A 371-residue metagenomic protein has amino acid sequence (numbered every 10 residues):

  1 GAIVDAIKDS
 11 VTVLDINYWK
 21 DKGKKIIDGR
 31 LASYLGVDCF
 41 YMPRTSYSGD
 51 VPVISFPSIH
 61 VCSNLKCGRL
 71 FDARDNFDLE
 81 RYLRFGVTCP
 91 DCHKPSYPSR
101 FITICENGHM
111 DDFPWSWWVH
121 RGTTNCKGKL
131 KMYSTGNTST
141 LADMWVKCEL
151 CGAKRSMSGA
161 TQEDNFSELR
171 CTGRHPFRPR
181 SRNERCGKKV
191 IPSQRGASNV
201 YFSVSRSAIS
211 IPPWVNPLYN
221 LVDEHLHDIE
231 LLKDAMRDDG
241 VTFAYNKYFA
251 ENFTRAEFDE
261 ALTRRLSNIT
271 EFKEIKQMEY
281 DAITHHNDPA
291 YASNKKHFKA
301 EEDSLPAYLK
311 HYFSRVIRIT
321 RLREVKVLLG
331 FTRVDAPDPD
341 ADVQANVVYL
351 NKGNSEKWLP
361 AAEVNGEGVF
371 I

Functional and structural regions predicted by a protein language model:
G1-V13, R121, N125-I371: Charged, low-complexity interaction segments
G1-Y82, V87, D91-S96, F101 (+6 more regions): N-terminal alpha-helical interaction blocks
P57, R100, F113, L141-D143 (+1 more regions): Generic recognition of stable, solvent-exposed alpha-helical segments in well-folded globular domains
P57-L65, V87, T103, D143-V146 (+2 more regions): Cys/His-enriched microdomains
V61, I102-I104, D112-P114, K147 (+1 more regions): Structured core elements
D72-A73, D112-W115, S156-G159: Short helix/loop capping segments that flank catalytic or ligand/cofactor-binding pockets
Y82-K94, N107, V146-C151, L169-C171: Cysteine-rich micro-motifs
S96-G122: Amphipathic alpha-helical packing elements
